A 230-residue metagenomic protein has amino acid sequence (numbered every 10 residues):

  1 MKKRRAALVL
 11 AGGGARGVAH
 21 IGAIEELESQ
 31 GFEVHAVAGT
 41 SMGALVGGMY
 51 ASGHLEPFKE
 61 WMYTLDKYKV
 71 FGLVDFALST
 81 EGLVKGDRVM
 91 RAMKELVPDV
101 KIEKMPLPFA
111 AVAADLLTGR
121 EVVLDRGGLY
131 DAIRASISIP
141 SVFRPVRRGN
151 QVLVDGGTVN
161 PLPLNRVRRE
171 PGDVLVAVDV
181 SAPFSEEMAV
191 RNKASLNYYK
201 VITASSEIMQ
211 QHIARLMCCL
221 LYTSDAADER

Functional and structural regions predicted by a protein language model:
R4, E103-L107, L117: Short, basic and Ser/Thr-rich N-terminal targeting/leader segments
R5-E95, R126-A135, D179-S185, V190 (+1 more regions): Patatin-like phospholipase
G13, G43, D131-L221: Conserved catalytic block of serine-dependent lipid acyl chemistry
V70, V97-P108: A short alpha-helix-loop-beta-strand transition element characteristic of N-terminal alpha/beta dinucleotide-binding
A77-L83, L117-V122, Q151-V154: Flexible, glycine/proline-enriched loop segments at strand-loop-helix junctions that form or flank small-ligand binding
A110-T118, D179-F184: Glycine-rich beta-alpha junction loops
Y222-E229: Conserved small/polar residues in nucleotide/adenosyl-binding loops
